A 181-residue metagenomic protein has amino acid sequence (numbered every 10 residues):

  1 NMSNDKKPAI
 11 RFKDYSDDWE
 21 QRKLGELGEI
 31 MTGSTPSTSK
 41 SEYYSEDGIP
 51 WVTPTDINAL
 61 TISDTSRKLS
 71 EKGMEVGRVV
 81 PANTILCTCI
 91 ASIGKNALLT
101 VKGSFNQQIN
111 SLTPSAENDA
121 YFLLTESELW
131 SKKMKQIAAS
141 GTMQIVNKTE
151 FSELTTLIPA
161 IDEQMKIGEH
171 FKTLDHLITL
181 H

Functional and structural regions predicted by a protein language model:
N1-E20, A160-H181: Amphipathic alpha-helical segments with low aromatic content
N4-P8, C89, G103-N110, S140-E163: A short glycine-rich beta-alpha junction/loop motif
R11-S34, A59: Non-catalytic DNA-recognition/assembly elements of restriction-modification systems
K23, L27, A97, F122-E128 (+3 more regions): Localized chelating/binding microdomains that coordinate divalent metal ions or stabilize phosphate-bearing
E26-I30, W51, L60, N110 (+2 more regions): C-terminal accessory/regulatory regions appended to core domains
S37-Y43: Short coil/turn segments at secondary-structure boundaries
D47, T53-T55, S63-E128, S140: A short beta-sheet element
K133: Catalytic core of tubulin tyrosine ligase-like
